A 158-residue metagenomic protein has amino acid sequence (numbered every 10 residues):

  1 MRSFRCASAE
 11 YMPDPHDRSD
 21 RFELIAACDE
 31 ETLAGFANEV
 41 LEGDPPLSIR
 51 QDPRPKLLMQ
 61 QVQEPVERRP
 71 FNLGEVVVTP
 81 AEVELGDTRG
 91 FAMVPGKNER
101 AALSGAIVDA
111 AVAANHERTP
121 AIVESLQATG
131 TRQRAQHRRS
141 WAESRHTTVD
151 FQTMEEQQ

Functional and structural regions predicted by a protein language model:
M1-R18, V83-M93, W141-R145: Solvent-exposed, charged interface segments at domain starts and junctions
R2-D44: Charge-rich, low-complexity N-terminal segments
D14, A113-Q158: Cysteine/selenocysteine-centered motifs that mediate thiol-based redox chemistry or coordinate metal-sulfur cofactors
D20-E23, L73, T88-R89, K97-R100 (+1 more regions): Non-catalytic, beta-rich accessory domains that mediate macromolecular interactions or localization
L24, S48, K56-L58, P70-V77 (+5 more regions): Residue-level preference for alpha-helix termini and adjacent loops
C28-P45, A111, N115, T119 (+1 more regions): Structural signal for hydrophobic packing residues in well-ordered secondary-structure cores of soluble enzyme domains
E39-L85, F91-A92: Structured beta-strand/loop patches that form or line metal/cofactor-binding pockets in enzymes
G86-E124: A hydrophobic, small-residue-rich beta->alpha segment in the mid-to-C-terminal subdomain of diverse proteins
